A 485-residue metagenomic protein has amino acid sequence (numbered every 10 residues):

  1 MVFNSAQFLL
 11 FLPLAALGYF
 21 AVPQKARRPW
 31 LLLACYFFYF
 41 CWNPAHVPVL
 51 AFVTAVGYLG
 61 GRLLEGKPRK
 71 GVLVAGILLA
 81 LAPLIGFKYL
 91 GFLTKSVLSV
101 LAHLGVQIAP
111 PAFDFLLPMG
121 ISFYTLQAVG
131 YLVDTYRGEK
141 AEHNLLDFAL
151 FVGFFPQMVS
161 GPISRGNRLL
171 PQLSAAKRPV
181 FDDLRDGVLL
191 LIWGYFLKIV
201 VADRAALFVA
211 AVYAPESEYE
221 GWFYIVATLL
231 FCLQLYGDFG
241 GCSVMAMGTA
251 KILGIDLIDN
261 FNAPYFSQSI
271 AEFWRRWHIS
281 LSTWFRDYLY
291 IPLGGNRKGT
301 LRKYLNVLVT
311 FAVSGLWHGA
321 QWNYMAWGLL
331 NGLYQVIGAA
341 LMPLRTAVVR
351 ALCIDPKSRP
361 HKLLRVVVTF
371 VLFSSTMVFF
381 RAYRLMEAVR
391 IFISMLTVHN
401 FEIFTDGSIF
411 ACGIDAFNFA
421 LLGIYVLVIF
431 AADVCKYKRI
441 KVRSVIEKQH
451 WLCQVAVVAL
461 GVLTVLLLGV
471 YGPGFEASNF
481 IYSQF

Functional and structural regions predicted by a protein language model:
M1-Q484: Membrane-embedded transmembrane alpha-helical bundles that form the catalytic cores of multi-pass lipid-modifying
